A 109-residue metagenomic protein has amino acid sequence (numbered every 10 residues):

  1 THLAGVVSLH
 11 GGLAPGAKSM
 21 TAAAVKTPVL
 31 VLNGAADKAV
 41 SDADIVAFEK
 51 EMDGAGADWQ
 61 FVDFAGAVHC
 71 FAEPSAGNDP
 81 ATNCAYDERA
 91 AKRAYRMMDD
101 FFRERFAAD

Functional and structural regions predicted by a protein language model:
T1-K26: Primarily recognizes the serine-hydrolase "nucleophile elbow" in alpha/beta-hydrolase and SGNH/GDSL folds
V7-H10, L32, V62-A65: Alpha/beta-hydrolase-fold catalytic nucleophile elbow
A23-T27, N78-A81: Short, hinge-like loop/turn segments at secondary-structure boundaries
A24-V29, A55-D58: Short, proline-enriched alpha-helix->beta-strand connector loops that line the catalytic pocket of alpha/beta-hydrolase
V25, V31-N33, D37, F64: Short beta-strand/loop motif that positions the catalytic acidic residue of the alpha/beta-hydrolase fold
A36-V40, H69-C70: Acidic catalytic loop of the alpha/beta-hydrolase fold
S41-M52: Short alpha-helix in the alpha/beta-hydrolase fold that links the catalytic acid
D53-D109: C-terminal catalytic histidine-bearing segment of alpha/beta-hydrolase fold enzymes
